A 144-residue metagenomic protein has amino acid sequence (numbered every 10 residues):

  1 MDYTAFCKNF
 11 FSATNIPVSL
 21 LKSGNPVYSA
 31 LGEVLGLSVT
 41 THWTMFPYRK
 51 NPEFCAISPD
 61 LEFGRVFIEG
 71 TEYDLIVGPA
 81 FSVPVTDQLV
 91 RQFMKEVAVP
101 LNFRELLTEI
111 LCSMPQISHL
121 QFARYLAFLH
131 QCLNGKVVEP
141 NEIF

Functional and structural regions predicted by a protein language model:
M1-G64: Structured interaction and signal-relay segments at domain junctions
M1-Y3, F10, V77-F144: Juxtadomain coupling helices with adjacent low-complexity linkers
V18-L20, L75, L129: Generic structural hydrophobic/aromatic packing signal, biased to beta-strands
E53-I68, E72-V77, S82-Q92: A short beta-strand signature within small-molecule sensing/ligand-binding domains used in signal transduction
